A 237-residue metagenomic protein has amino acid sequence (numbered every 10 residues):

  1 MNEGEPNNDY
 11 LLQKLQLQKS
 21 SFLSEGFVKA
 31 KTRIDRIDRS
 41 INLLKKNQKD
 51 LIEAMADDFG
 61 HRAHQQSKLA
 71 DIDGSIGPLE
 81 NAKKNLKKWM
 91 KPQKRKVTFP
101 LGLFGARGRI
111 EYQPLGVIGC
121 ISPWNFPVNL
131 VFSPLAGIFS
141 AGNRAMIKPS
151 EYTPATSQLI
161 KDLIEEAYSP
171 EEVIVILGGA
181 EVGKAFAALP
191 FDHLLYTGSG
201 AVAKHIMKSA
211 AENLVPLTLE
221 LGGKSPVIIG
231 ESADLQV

Functional and structural regions predicted by a protein language model:
M1-R107: N-terminal Rossmann-like NAD(P)+-binding subdomain of aldehyde/semialdehyde dehydrogenases
R36, N143-Y152, D192-H193, N213-G230: Short loop-to-beta-strand entry elements in the cores of soluble alpha/beta enzymes
M55, S157-I160, F186, I206: Hydrophobic packing residues within well-ordered alpha-helices of enzyme cores
T98-A167, E171, L214, Q236: Conserved small-residue-rich beta-alpha loop and adjacent elements that most often cradle the phosphate/pyrophosphate
R107-R109, V175-D192: A structured beta-alpha segment of the ubiquitous adenosine-cofactor-binding alpha/beta core
I121, K148, I176-G178, T197: Structural motif
Y168, A201-V237: ALDH superfamily catalytic-core signature
